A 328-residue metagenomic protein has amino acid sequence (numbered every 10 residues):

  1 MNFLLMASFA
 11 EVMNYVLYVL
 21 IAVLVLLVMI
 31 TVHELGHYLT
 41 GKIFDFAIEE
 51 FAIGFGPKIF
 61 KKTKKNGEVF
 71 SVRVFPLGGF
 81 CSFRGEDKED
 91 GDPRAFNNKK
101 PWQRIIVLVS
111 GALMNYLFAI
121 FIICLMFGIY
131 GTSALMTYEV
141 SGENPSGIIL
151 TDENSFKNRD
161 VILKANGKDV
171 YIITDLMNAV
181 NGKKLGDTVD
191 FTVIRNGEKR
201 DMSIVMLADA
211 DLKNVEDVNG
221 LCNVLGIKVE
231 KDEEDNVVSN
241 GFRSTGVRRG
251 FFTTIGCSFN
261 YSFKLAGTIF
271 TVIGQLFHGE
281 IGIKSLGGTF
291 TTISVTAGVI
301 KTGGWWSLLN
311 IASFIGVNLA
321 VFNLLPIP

Functional and structural regions predicted by a protein language model:
N2-M13, K99, S141-I148, D209-V321: Functional transmembrane alpha-helices
N14, Y18-A22, K100-L108, N115 (+1 more regions): Residue-level signature of transmembrane alpha-helical entry/exit and packing/kink sites in multi-pass membrane
N14-G91, V317, F322-L325: Small-residue-rich helix-interface/hinge motifs
V32, I43, E50, F70 (+1 more regions): Internal alpha-helical transmembrane segments
D45, I122, M126-G131, H278-G279 (+2 more regions): Short helix-capping/hinge motifs at transmembrane helix termini and TM-loop junctions
N66, L77, N158-V161, L185: Short, flexible surface segments
P145-T174: Conserved PDZ fold ligand-binding element
L163-K164, N178-E234: PDZ-domain C-terminal substructure recognizer with occasional recognition of PDZ-binding tails
